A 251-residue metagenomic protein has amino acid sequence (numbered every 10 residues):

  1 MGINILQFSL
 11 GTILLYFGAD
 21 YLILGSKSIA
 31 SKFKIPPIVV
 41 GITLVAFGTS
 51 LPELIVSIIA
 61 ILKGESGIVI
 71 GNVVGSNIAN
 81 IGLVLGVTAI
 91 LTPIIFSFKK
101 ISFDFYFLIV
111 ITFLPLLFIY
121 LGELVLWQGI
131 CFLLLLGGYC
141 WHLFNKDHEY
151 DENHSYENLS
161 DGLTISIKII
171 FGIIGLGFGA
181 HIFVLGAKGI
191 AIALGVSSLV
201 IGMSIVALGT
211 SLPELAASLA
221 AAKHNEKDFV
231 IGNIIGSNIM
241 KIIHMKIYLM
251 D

Functional and structural regions predicted by a protein language model:
M1-D251: Hydrophobic alpha-helical segments, chiefly the membrane-spanning helices and signal/signal-anchor peptides
